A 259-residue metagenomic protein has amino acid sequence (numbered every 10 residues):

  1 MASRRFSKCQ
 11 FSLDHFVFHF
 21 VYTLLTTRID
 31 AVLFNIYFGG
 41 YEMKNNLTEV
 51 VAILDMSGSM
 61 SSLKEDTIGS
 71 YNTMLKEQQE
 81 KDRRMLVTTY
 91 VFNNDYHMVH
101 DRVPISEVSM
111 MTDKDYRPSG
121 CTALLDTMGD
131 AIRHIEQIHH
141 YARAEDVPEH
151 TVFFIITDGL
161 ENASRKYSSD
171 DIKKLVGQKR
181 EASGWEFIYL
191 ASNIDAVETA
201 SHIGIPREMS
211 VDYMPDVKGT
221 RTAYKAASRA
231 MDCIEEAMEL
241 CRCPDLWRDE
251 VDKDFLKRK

Functional and structural regions predicted by a protein language model:
R4-R5, R28: Basic polycationic patches enriched in arginine
L13, F20-K259: Acidic, low-complexity intrinsically disordered regions
